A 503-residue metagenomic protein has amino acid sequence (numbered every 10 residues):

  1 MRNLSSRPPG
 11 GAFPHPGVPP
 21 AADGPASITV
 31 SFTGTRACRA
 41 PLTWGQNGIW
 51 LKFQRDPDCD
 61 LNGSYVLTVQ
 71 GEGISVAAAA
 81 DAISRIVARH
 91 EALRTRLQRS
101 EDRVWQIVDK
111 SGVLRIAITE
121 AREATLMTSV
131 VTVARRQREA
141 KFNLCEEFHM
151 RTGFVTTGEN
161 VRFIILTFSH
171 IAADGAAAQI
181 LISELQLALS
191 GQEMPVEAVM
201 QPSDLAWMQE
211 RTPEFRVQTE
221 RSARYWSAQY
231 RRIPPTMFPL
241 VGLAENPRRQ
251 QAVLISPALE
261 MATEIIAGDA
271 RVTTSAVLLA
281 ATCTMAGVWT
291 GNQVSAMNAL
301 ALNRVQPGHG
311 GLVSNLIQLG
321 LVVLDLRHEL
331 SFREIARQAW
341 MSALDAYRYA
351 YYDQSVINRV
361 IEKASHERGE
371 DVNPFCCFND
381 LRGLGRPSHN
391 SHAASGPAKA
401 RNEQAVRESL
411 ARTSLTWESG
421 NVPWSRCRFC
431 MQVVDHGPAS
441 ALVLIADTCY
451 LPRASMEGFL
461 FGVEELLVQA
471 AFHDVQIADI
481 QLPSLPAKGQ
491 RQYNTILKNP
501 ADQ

Functional and structural regions predicted by a protein language model:
R2, R36, R55-G63, E91-A92 (+6 more regions): His-Asp-centered acyl/peptidyl-transfer active-site segments
R2-D56, A80-M127, E146-F148, Q201-Q250 (+1 more regions): Short amphipathic alpha-helices and their capping loops
R2-L4, A26-A37, E72-A88, I107-E146 (+3 more regions): A short, small/polar-residue-rich loop/turn motif at beta-strand boundaries within alpha/beta enzyme cores
N3-R7, R39-A40, T119-A124, M150-S203 (+2 more regions): Active-site-proximal acidic secondary-structure segment that organizes catalysis
S5, P16, R96-L97, L185-M200 (+3 more regions): A short N-terminal helical cap/helix-turn-helix that marks the beginning of AMP-binding/adenylate-forming
S27-A40, D58-A78, L144-L166, G242-Q306 (+4 more regions): Gly/Ser/Thr-rich phosphate-binding loops and adjoining beta-strand/alpha-helix segments that form adenosine-phosphate
H90, R94, I182, Q293-L300 (+3 more regions): Extended, hydrophobic beta-loop-alpha segments that form or line the acyl/peptidyl-thioester binding and transfer paths
